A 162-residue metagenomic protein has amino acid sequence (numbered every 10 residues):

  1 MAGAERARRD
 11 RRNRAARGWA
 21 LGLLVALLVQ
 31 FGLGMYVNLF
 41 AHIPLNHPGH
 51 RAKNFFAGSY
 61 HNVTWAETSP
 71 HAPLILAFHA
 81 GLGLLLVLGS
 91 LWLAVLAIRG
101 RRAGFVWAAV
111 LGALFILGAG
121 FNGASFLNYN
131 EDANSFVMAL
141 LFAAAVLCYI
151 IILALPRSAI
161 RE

Functional and structural regions predicted by a protein language model:
A2-E162: Polytopic transmembrane helical bundles with strong interfacial aromatic enrichment
